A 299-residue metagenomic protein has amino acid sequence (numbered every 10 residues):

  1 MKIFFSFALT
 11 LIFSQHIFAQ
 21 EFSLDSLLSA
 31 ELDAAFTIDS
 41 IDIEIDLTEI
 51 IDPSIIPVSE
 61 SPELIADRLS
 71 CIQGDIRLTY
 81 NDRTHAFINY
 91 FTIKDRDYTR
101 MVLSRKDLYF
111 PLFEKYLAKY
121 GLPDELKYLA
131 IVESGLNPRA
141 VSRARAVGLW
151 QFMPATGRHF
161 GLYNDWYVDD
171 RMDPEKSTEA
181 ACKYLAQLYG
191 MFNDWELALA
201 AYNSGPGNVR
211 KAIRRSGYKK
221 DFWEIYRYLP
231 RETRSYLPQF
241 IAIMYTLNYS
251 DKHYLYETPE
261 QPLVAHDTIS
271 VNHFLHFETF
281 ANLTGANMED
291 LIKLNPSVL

Functional and structural regions predicted by a protein language model:
M1-S26: Bacterial Sec-dependent N-terminal signal peptides
A19-Y120: An acidic, Gly/Ser/Thr/Pro-rich helix-cap/linker signature
D95, T99-F110, K119-L122, S142-W150 (+5 more regions): Solvent-exposed, acidic/flexible segments
L122-R139, A198-N203, L291-N295: Short, functionally critical alpha-helical segments immediately adjacent to catalytic or ligand/cofactor-binding
G135-R143, R158-F160, L188-M191, P206-K220: Secretory-pathway/luminal and periplasmic proteins that interact with or process carbohydrate-rich
A144-W166, T178-A181, L185, V209: Substrate-binding/active-site groove segments that recognize and process beta-1,4-linked N-acetyl-hexosamine
L229, L294-L299: Extracellular LysM carbohydrate-binding repeats and other cell-envelope/extracellular binding modules
T258-M288: Primarily a LysM-type cell-wall glycan-binding module
